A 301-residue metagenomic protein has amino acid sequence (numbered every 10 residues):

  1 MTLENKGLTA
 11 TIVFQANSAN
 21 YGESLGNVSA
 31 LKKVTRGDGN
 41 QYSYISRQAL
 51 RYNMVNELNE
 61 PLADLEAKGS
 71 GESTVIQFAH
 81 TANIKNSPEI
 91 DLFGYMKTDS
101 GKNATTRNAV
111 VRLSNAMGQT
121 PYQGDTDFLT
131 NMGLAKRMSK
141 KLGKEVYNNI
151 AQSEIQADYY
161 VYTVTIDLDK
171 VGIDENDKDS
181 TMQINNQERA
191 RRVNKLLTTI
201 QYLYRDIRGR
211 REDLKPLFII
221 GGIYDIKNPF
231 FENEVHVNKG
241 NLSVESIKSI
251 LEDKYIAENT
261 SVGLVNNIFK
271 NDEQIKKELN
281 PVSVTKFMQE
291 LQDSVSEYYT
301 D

Functional and structural regions predicted by a protein language model:
M1-D301: RNA-binding basic/glycine-rich loop and surface signature characteristic of RAMP-family CRISPR effectors
